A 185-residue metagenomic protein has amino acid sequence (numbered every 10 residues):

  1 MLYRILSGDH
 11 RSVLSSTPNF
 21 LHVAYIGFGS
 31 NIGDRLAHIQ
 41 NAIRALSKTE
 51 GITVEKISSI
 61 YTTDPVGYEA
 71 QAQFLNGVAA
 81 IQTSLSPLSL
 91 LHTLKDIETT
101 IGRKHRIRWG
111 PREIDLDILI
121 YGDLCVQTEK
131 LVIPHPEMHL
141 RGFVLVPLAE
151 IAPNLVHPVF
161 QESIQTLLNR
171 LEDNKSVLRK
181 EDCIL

Functional and structural regions predicted by a protein language model:
L2-R4, G8, L14, F20-Q40 (+1 more regions): Extended accessory regions or peripheral subdomains of proteins
R4-H10, P65-Q73, L85, L91-H92 (+1 more regions): Flexible, gly/pro- and Lys/Arg-enriched active-site loops
T17-H22, A70-F74: Short, flexible turn/loop "capping" segments at secondary-structure junctions
G27, A80-Q82, Y121: Short hydrophobic/aromatic beta-strand micro-patches that form the beta-sheet surface supporting nucleotide- or nucleic
F28-S30, T83, A149: Short, structured patches in soluble enzyme cores that scaffold and shape functional sites
N31, I57, P147: Residue-level signal for inorganic ion chemistry
I32, G77, L116-I118: Generic detector of well-ordered alpha-helical packing
N41, A45-S86: Short, surface-exposed acidic-centric catalytic microdomains
